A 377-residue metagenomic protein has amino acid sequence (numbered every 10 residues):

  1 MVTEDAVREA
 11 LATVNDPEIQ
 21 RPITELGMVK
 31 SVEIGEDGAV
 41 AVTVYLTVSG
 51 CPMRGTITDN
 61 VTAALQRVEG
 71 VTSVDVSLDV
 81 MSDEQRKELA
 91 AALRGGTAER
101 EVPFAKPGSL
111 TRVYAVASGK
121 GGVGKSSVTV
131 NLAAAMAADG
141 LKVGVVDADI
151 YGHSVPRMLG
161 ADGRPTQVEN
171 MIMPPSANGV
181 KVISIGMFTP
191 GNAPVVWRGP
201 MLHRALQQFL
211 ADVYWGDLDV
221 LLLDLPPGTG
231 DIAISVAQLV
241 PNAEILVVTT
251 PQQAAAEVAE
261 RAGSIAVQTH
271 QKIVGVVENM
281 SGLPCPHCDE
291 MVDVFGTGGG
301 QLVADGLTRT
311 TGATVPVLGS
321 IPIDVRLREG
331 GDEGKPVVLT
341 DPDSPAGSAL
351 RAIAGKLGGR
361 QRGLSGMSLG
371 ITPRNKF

Functional and structural regions predicted by a protein language model:
M1-K30: N-proximal, solvent-exposed amphipathic alpha-helical segments enriched in charged/polar residues
Q20-Y45, I321: Short edge beta-strands and adjacent turn/loop segments
E25-M28, E33, T47, R54-A117 (+1 more regions): Extreme N-terminal, non-catalytic leader segments that precede Walker-type/kinase nucleotide-binding cores
V61, R204, D212-W215, D219-E329: Conserved catalytic-core segment of NTP-binding enzymes
R112-I150, G263: Walker A/P-loop phosphate-binding motif and the immediately C-terminal alpha-helix
M136-G199, H203-L210: Phosphate-binding loop that captures ATP/GTP phosphates
I183, L225, A352: Glycine-rich phosphate-binding loops of nucleotide-dependent enzymes
E333-D343: C-terminal boundary of histidine-terminating zinc-finger modules
